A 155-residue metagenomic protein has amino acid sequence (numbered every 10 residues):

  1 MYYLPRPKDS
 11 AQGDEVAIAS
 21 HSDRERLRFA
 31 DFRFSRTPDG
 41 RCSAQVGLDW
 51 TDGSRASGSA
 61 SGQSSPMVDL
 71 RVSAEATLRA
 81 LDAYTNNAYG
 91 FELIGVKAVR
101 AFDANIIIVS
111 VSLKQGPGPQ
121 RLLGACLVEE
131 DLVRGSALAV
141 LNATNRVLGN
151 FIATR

Functional and structural regions predicted by a protein language model:
M1-Q12, G47-R55, S59, F151-R155: Intrinsically disordered, low-complexity regions
Y2-S35: Extended amphipathic alpha-helical scaffolds
A30-R36, I94-V99: Short amphipathic beta-strand and strand-loop transition segments with alternating hydrophobic
R33-A56, N105-G118: Short beta-strand elements
D39-R41, V68, V72, D131 (+1 more regions): Conserved active-site and cofactor/substrate-binding residues in soluble primary-metabolism enzymes
L48, A56-R79: Acidic (E/D-rich), amphipathic helical modules within compact regulatory domains
S57-S59, Q115-R155: Mixed-charge, glycine-accented linear interaction segment located at domain edges/termini
L78-L132: Short, solvent-exposed interaction modules
